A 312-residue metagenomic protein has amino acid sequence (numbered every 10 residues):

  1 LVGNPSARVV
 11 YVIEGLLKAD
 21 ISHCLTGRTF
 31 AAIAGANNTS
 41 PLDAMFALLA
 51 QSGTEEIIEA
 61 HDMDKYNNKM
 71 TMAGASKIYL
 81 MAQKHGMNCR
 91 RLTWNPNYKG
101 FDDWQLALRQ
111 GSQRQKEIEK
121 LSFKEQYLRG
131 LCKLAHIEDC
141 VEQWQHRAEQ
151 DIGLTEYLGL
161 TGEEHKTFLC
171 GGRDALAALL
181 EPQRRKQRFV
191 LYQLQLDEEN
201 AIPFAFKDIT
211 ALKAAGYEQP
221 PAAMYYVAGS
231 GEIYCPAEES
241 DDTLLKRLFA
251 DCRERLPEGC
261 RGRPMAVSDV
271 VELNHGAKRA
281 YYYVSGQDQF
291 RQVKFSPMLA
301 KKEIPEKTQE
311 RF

Functional and structural regions predicted by a protein language model:
N4-V10, L16-E119: TOPRIM fold recognition
V12-I13, G159: Short beta-strand scaffold positions
L121, K302-F312: Non-Sec secretion/translocation targeting segments of pathogen effectors
F123-R184, S285: Amphipathic alpha-helical packing elements
T167-A178, G262-M298: Short, compact, well-ordered microdomains
R185-S240: Extended boundary segments
Q219-H275: Short, conserved turn/kink motifs that form compact alpha/beta structural patches or helix kinks used as
